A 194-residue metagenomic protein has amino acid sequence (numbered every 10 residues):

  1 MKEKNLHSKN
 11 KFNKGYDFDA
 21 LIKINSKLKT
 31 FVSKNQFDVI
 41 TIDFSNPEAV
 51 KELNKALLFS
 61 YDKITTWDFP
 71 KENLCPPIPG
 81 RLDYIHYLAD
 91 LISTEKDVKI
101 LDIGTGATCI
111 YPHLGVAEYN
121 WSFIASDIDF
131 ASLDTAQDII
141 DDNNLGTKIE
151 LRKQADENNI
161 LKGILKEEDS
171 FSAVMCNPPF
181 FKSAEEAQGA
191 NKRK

Functional and structural regions predicted by a protein language model:
M1-L74: N-terminal auxiliary segments of SAM/dcSAM-dependent transferases
A56-Y61, I78-K99: Conserved alpha-helix/loop element of class I SAM-dependent methyltransferases that forms part of the SAM/SAH-binding
F69-G80, I100-T105: Short, glycine/charge-rich beta-strand/loop segments that flank catalytic centers and engage negatively charged groups
H86, D90, H113, A117 (+1 more regions): Short, well-ordered alpha-helices that flank and scaffold nucleotide-derived cofactor binding pockets
E95-A107, I124: Conserved class I S-adenosyl-L-methionine
A107-W121: Conserved SAM-binding loop of SAM-dependent methyltransferases across substrates and taxa, primarily the Class I
S122-I128: Conserved SAM-binding motif I beta-strand of class I
I128-L133, Q137-D138, D142-K194: S-adenosylmethionine
